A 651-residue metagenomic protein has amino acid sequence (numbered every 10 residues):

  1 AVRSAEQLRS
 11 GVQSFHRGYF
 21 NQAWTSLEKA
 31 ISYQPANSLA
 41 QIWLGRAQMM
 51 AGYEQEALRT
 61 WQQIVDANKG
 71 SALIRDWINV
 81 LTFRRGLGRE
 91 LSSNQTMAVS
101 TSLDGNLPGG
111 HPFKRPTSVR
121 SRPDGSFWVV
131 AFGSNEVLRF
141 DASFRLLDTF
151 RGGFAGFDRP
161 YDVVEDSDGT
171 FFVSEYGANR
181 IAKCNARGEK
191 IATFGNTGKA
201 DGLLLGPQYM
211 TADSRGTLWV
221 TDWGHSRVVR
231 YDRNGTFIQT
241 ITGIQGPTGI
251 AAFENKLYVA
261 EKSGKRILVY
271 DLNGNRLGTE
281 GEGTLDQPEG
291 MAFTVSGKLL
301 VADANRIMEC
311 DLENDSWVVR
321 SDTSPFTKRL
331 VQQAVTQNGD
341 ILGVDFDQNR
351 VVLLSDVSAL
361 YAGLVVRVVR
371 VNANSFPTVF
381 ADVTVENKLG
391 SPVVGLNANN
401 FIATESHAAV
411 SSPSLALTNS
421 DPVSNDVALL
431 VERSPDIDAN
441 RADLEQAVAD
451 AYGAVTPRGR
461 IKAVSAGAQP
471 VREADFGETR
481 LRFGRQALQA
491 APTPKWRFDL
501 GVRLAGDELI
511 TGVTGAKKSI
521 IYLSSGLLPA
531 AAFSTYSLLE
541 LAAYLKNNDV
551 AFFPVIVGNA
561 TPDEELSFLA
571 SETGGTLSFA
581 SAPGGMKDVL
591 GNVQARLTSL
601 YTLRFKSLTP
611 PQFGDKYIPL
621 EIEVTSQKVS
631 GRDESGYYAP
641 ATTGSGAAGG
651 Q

Functional and structural regions predicted by a protein language model:
V2-Y33: Alpha-helical segment of the N-proximal tetratricopeptide repeat
P108-P123, F154-S167, K199-S214, I244-N255 (+3 more regions): Beta-rich, blade/repeat-based domains predominating in secreted/periplasmic proteins but also intracellular
S126-V129, T170-V173, T217-V220, K256-V259 (+2 more regions): Conserved beta-propeller blade signature
G274, N425-D426, S434, A442-E445 (+5 more regions): Exposed acidic/Ser/Thr-rich ligand/metal-binding surfaces
F326-V365: Blade-level signature of beta-propeller repeat domains, shared across WD40, Kelch, NHL, RCC1 and BNR/Asp-box propellers
A359-L364, R370-V379, S571, S581-Q651: C-terminal "exit" segments of structured domains
V365, N372-A428, P435-N440: Acidic, polar low-complexity linker/tail segments
